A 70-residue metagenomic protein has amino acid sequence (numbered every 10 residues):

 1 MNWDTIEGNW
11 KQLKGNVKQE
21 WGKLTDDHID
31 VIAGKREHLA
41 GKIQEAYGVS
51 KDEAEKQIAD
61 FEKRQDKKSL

Functional and structural regions predicted by a protein language model:
M1-L70: Intrinsically disordered, low-complexity, hydrophilic segments
